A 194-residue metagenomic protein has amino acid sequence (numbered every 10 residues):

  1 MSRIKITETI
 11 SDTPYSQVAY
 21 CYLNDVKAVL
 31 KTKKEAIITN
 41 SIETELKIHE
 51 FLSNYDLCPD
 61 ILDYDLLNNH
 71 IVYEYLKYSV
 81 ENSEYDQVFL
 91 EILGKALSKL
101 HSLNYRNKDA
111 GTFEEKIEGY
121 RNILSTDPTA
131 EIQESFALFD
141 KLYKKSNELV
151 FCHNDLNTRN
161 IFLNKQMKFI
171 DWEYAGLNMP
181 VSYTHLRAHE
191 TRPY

Functional and structural regions predicted by a protein language model:
M1-S2, S102-N154: An alpha-helical support segment within catalytic cores of ATP-dependent transferases
I4-Y22: ATP-binding glycine-rich phosphate-binding loop
K5, P59-L62, I170: A short, local hydrophobic-aromatic micro-motif
I10, K34, D65, E173-G176: Structured beta->alpha junctions
I10, S41, F89, K144-K145: Residue-level marker of regulatory loop/turn positions in helix-turn-helix DNA-binding domains and in histidine
S16, L23-K108: ATP-binding pocket architecture of kinase catalytic cores
S16-C21, D140-S182: Active-site acidic catalytic loop and adjacent metal/ATP-binding pocket of ATP-dependent phosphoryl transfer enzymes
T184-P193: Conserved small/polar residues in nucleotide/adenosyl-binding loops
